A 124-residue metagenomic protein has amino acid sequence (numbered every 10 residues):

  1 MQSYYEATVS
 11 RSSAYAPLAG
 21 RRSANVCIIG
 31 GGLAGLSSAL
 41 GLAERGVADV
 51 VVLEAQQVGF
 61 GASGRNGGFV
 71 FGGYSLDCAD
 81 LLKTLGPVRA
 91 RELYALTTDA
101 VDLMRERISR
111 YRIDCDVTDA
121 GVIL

Functional and structural regions predicted by a protein language model:
M1-V26, E44-V51: Extreme N-terminal leader/targeting segments of oxidoreductases
A19-R21, A62-S63, C115-T118: Solvent-exposed alpha-helices and their adjacent loops that cap or buttress functional pockets in soluble metabolic
N25, G64-A79: Short coil-to-beta-strand
G30-A34, A55: Glycine-rich Rossmann-fold phosphate-binding loop(s) that bind the pyrophosphate of adenine dinucleotide cofactors
G32, G61, G73: Active-site-proximal flexible loops/turns
A43-R65: Glycine-rich FAD pyrophosphate-binding loop
G73-L124: Dinucleotide-binding Rossmann-like beta1-alpha1 core, especially the glycine-rich loop that anchors the ADP
